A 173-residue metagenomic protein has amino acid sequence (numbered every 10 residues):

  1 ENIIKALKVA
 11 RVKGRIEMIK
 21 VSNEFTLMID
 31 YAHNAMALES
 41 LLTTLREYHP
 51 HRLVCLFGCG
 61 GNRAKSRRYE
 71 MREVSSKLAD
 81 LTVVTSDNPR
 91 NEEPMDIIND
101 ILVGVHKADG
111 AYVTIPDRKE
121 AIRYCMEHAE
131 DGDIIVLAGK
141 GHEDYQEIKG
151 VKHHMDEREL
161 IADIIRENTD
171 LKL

Functional and structural regions predicted by a protein language model:
I4-L173: ATP-dependent carboxylate-amine ligase
